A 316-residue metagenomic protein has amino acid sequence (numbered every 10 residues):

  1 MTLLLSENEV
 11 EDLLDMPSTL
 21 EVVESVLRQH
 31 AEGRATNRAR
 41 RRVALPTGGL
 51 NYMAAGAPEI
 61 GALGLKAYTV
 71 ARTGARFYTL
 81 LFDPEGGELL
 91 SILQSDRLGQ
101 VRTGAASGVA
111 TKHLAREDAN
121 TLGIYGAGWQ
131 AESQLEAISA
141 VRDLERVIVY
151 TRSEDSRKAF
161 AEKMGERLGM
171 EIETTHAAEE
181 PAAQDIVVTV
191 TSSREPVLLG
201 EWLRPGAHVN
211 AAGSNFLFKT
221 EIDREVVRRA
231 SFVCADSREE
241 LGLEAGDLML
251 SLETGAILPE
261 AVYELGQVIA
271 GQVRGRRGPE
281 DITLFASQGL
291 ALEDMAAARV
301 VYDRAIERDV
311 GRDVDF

Functional and structural regions predicted by a protein language model:
M1-Q100, G108, D118, L292-M295 (+2 more regions): N-terminal ligand-binding/catalytic initiation module
L114-T121, D143, R204-P205: Short helix-loop-beta connector
L122-G123, T283: Conserved beta-strand elements of the Class I
A127-G128: Glycine-rich Rossmann-fold phosphate-binding loop(s) that bind the pyrophosphate of adenine dinucleotide cofactors
A131-E132: N-terminal Rossmann-fold NAD(P) dinucleotide-binding loop
A140-R167: NAD(P)-binding Rossmann-fold cofactor-contacting core
G169-A256: Rossmann-like adenosine-cofactor binding region
T220-F316: Adenosine-phosphate binding glycine-rich loop
